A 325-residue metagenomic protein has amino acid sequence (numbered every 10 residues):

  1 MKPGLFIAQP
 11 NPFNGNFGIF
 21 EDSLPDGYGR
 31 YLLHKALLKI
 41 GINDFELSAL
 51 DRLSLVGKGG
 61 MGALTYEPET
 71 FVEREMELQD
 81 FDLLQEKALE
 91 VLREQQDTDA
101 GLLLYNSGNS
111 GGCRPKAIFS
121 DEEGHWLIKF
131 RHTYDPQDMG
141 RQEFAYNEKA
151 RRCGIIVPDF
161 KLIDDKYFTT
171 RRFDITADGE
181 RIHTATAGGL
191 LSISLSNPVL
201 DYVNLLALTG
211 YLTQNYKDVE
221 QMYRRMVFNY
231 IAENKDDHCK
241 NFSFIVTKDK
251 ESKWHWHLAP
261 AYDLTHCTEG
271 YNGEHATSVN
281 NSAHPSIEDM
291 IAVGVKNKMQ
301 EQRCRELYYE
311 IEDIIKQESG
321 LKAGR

Functional and structural regions predicted by a protein language model:
M1-C239, S243-R325: Phosphate/dinucleotide-binding and metal-coordinating scaffold of catalytic cores in nucleotide-dependent enzymes
